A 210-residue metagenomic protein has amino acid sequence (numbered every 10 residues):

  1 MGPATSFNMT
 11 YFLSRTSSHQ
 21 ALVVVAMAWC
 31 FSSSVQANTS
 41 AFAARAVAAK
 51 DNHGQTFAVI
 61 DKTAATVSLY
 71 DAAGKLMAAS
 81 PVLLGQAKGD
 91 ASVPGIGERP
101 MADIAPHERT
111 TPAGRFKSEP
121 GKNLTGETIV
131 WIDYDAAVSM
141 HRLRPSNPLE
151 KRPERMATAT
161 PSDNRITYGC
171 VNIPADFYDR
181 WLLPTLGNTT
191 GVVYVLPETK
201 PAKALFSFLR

Functional and structural regions predicted by a protein language model:
F7, Y11-F12, F31: Aromatic (phenylalanine/tyrosine) cluster motif
Y11-V23: Bacterial N-terminal signal peptides that target proteins for export
A21-S32: Bacterial N-terminal signal peptides
V35-T39: Boundary at the C-terminal end of the N-terminal hydrophobic targeting segment
A41-K151: Gly/Pro-biased beta-strand-loop elements
R109-R210: Exported/periplasmic cell-wall-interacting domains
